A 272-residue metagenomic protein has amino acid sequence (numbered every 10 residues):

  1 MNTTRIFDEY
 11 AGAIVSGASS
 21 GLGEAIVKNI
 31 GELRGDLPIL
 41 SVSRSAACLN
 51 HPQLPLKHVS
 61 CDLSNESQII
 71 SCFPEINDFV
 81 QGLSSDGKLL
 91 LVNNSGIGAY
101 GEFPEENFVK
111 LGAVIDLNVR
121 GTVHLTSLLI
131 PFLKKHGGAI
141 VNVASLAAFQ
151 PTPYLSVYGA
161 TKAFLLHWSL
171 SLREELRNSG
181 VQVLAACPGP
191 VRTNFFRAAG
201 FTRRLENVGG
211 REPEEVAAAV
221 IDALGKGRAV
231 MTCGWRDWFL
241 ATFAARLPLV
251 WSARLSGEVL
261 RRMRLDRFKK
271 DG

Functional and structural regions predicted by a protein language model:
S19-S20: Conserved glycine-rich cofactor-binding loop
Q53-S67: Rossmann-fold cofactor-recognition segment
K88, E102-I115: Substrate-binding pocket helix/loop in short-chain dehydrogenase/reductase
N94-A99: Conserved NAD(P)H cofactor-binding loop of Rossmann-fold oxidoreductase domains
T126, T161: Active-site helix of classical SDR
S145: Residue(s) in the substrate-gating loop at a strand-loop-helix junction that position the organic substrate next
A185, R203-A241: C-terminal helical subdomain
